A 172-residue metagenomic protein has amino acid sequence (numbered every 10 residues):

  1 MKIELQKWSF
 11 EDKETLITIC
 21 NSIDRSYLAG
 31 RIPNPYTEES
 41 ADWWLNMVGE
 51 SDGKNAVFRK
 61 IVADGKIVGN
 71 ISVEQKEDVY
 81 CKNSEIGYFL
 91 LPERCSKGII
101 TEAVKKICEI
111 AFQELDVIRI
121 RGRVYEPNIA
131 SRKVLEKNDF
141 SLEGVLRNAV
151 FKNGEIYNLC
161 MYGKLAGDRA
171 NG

Functional and structural regions predicted by a protein language model:
M1-T15, I19-S22, I61-G172: Acyl-donor (CoA/ACP) binding surface of acyl/acetyltransferases
S22-R25, N34, E50, G167: Residue-level marker of structural boundaries
D24, L28, G49-G53, R94 (+1 more regions): Secondary-structure transition/hinge residues
R25-N46: Conserved GNAT-fold acetyl-CoA-binding loop/helix
N46-K60: A short helix-loop-beta-strand connector motif used in the catalytic cores of GNAT acetyltransferases and, in some
